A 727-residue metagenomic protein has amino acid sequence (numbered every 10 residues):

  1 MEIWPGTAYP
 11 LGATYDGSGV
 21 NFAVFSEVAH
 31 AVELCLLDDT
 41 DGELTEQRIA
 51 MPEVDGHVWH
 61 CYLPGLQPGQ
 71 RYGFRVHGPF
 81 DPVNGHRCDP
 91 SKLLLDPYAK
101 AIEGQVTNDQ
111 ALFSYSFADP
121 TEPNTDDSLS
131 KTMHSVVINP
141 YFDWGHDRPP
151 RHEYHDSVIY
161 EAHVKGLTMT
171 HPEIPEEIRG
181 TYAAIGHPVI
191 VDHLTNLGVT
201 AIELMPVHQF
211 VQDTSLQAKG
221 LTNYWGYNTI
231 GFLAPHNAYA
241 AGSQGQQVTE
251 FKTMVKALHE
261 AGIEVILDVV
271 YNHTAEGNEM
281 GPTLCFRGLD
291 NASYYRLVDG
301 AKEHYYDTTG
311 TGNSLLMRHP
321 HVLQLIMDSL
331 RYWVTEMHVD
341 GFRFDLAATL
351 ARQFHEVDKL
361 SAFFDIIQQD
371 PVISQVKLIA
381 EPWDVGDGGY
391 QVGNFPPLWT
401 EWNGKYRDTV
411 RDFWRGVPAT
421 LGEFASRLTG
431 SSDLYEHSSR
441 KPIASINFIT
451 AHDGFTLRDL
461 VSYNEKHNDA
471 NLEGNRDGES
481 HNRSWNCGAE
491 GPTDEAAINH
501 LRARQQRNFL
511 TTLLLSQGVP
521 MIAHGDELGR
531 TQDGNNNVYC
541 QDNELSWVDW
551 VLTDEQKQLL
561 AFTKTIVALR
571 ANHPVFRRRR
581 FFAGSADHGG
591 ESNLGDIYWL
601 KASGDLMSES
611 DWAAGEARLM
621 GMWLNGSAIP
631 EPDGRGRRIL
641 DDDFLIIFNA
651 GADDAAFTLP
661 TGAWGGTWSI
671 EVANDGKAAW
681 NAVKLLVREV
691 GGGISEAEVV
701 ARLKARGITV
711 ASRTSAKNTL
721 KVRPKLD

Functional and structural regions predicted by a protein language model:
M1-Y160, K165, Y182, T493 (+3 more regions): Carbohydrate-interacting/catalytic domains
V24, F74, A162, L204 (+9 more regions): Conserved, mostly hydrophobic/aromatic
S26-V28, E53, G65-Q67, G78 (+18 more regions): Short, flexible loop/turn elements at secondary-structure junctions
G78-D143, T214-N228, A261, G281-T308 (+2 more regions): Core domains of carbohydrate- and sulfate-ester-processing enzymes
D81-G85, T168-T170, F210-T214, H273-E276 (+5 more regions): Short catalytic/ligand-binding loop motif for oxyanion handling, primarily in non-cytosolic enzymes, centered on
S128, H163-H338, L346-Q369, G389 (+1 more regions): Substrate-binding/active-site clefts of carbohydrate-active enzymes
V158-Y160, I202, V265-L267, F342 (+2 more regions): Hydrophobic faces of well-ordered beta-strands that scaffold small-molecule active sites in alpha/beta enzyme cores
K359-H524, L528-G529, N537-Q541, P574-F581 (+4 more regions): Conserved alpha/beta catalytic core and glycan-binding cleft of carbohydrate-active enzymes
